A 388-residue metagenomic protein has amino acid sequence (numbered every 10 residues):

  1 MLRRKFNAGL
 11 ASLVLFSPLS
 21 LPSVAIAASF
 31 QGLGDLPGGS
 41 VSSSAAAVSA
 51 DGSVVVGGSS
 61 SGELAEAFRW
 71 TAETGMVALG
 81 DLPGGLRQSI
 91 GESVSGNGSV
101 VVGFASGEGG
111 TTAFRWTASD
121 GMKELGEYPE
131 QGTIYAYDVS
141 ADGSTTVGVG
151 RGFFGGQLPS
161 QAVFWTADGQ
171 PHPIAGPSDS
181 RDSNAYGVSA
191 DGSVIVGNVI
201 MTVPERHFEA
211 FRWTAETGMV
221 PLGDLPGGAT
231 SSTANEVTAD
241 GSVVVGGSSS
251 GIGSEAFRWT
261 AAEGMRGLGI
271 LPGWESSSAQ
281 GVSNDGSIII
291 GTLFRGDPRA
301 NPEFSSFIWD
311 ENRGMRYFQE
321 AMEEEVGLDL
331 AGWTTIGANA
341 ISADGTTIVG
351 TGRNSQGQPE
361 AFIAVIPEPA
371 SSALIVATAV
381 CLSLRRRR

Functional and structural regions predicted by a protein language model:
L2-S12, P369-A370, R387: Bacterial N-terminal signal peptides that target proteins for export
F6, L10-L15, L19, T378-V380: Hydrophobic helical h-region of N-terminal Sec-dependent signal peptides in bacterial secretory/periplasmic proteins
F6, P18, P22-V365: Conserved "turn/edge" positions that cap or connect secondary-structure elements within repeat/scaffolded domains
F16-V24, A373, R388: N-terminal processing/targeting junctions
V326, R387-R388: Generic alpha-helix detector with strongest preference for long hydrophobic helices that associate with membranes
E368-R385: A short, hydrophobic C-terminal helix/tail in secreted or cell-surface proteins
